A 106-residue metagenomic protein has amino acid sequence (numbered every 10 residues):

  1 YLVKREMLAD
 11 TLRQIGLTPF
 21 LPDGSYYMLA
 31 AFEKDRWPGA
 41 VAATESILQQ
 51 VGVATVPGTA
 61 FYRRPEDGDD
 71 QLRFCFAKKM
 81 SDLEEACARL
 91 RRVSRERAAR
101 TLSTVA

Functional and structural regions predicted by a protein language model:
Y1-A106: PLP-dependent class I/II
